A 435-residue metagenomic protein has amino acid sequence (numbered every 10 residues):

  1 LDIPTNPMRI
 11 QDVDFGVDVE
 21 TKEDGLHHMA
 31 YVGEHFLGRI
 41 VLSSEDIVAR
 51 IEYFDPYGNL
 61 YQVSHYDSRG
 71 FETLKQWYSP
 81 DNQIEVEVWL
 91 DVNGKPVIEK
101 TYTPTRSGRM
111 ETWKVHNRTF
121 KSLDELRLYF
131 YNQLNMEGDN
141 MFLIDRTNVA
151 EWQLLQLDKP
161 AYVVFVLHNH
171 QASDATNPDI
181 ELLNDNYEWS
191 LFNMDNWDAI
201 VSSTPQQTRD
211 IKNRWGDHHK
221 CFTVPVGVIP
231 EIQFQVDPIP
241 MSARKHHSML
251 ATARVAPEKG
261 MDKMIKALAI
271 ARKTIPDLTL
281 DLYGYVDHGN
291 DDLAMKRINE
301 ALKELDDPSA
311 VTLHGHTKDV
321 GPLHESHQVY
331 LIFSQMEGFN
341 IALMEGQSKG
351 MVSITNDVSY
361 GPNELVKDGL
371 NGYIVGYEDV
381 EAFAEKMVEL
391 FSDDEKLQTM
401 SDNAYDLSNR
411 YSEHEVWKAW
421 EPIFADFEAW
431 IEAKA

Functional and structural regions predicted by a protein language model:
E188, N193-C221: A short, active-site helix/loop in glycosyltransferases that binds the activated sugar's phosphate group
A256-K273: A conserved mid-protein helix/loop that constitutes part of the nucleotide-sugar donor-binding site
M295-G315: Nucleotide-activated donor-binding/catalytic signature segment of Leloir-type glycosyltransferases, i.e., the conserved
H316, Q335: Aromatic "clamp/platform" in nucleotide-sugar-dependent glycosyltransferases that forms part of the donor/acceptor
V352-N356: Short hydrophobic beta-strand element within catalytic cores of glycosyltransferases and related nucleotide-activated
D368-G369, Y373-V380, V388-E395: Conserved acidic donor-binding segment of nucleotide-sugar-dependent glycosyltransferases
A382, E389, K396-R410, A419-P422: A short, well-ordered alpha-helix in the C-terminal region of glycosyltransferases
E413-A435: C-terminal alpha-helical cap of glycosyltransferases
